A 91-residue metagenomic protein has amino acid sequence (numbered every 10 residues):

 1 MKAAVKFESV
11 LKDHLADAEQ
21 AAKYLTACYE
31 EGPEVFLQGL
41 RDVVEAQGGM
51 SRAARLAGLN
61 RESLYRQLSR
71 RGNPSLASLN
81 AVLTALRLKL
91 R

Functional and structural regions predicted by a protein language model:
M1-G39: N-terminal flexible/basic segments that precede or flank functional cores
A21, F36-L40, G49, N60 (+1 more regions): Amphipathic alpha-helical interface surfaces
A27, D42-V43, A85: Short amphipathic alpha-helical elements of helix-turn-helix/winged-helix folds
C28, G32-F36, E45-A46, L56 (+1 more regions): Generic, well-ordered alpha-helical segments
A46-R66: Short alpha-helical DNA-recognition segment
S69-R70: Residue-level detection of the helix-turn-helix DNA-binding "recognition helix"
S75-R91: DNA major-groove recognition helix of helix-turn-helix/homeodomain DNA-binding modules
